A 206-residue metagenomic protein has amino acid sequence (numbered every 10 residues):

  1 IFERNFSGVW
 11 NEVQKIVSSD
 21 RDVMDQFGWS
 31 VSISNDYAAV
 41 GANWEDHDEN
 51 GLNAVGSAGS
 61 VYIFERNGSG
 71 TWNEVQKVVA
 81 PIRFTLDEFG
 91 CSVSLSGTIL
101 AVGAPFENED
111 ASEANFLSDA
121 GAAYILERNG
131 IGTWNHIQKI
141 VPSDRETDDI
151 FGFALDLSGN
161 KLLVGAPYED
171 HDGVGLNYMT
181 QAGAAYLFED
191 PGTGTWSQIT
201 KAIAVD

Functional and structural regions predicted by a protein language model:
I1-D206: Conserved beta-strand/short-helix segments that make up beta-rich extracellular adhesion/recognition modules
